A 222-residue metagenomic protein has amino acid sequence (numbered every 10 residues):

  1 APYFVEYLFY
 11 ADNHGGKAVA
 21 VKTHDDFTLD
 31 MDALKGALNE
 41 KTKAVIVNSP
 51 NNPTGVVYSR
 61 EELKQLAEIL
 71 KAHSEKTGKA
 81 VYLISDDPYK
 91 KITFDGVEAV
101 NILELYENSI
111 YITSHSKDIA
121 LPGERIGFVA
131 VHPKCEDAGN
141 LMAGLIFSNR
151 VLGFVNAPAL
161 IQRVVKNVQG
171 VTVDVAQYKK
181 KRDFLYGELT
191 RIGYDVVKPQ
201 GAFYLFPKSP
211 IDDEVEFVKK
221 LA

Functional and structural regions predicted by a protein language model:
A1-A222: PLP-dependent class I/II
